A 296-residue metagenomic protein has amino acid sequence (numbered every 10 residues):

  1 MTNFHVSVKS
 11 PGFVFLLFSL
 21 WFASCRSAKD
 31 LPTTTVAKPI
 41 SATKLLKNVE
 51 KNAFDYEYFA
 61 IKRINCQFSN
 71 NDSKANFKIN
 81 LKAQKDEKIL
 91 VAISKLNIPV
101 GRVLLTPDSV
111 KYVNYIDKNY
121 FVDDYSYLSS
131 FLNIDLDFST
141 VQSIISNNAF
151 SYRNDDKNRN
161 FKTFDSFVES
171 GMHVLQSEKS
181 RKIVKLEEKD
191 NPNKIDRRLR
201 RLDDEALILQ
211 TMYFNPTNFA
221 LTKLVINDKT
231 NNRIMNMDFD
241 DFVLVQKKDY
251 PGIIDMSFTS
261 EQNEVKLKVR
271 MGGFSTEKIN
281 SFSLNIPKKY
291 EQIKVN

Functional and structural regions predicted by a protein language model:
M1-C25: Sec-dependent bacterial lipoprotein signal peptides
C25-K74, K294-N296: N-terminal leader/targeting segments and the immediate start of mature chains
K51-F59, N71-A75, K82-Q84, V103 (+2 more regions): Edge/loop elements at the starts and ends of beta-strands within beta-rich repeat scaffolds
S73-K85, I89-N97: Structural recognition of beta-strand segments within beta-rich domains
N80-L81, V100-R102, T211-Y213, D241: Short, surface-exposed charged micro-motifs
L90-S143: An acidic-aromatic
F131-K162: C-terminal low-complexity, charged extensions that often adopt amphipathic alpha-helices
R159-E291: Gly/Pro-enriched, hydrophobic low-complexity segments that function as extracytoplasmic propeptides/linkers
